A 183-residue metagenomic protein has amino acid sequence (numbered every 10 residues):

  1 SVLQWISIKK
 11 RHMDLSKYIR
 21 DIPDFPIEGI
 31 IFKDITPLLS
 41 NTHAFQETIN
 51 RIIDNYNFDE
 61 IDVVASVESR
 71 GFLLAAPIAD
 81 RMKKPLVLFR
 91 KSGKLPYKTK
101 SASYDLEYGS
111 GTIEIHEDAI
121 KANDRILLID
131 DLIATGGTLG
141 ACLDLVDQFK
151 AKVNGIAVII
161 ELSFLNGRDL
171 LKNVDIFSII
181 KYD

Functional and structural regions predicted by a protein language model:
H12-I61, G111: Active-site-facing substrate-recognition patch
K17-Y18, G140-D183: PRPP-dependent phosphoribosyltransferase catalytic core
I61-E68: Short glycine-rich phosphate-binding loop at a beta-alpha junction
L73-M82, L143: Short Gly/Thr/Asp-enriched flexible loops that form oxyanion-binding sites at enzyme active sites
P85-I126: Short, glycine/charge-rich flexible loops or terminal/linker lids adjacent to PRPP-binding catalytic cores
D131, G136: Conserved G/P- and acidic residue-centered "switch" motifs that form tight phosphate/ATP-binding loops in soluble
